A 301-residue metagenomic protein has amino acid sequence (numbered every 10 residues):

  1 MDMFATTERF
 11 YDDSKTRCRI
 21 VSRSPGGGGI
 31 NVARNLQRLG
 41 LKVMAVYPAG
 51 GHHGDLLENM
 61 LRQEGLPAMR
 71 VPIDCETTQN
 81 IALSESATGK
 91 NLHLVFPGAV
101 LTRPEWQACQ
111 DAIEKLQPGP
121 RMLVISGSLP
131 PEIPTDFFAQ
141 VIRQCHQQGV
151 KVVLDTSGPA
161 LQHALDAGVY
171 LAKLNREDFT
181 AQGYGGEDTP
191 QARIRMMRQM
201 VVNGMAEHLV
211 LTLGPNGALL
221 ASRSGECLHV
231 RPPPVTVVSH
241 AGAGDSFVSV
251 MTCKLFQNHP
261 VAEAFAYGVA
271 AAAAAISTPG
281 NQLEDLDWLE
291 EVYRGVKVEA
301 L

Functional and structural regions predicted by a protein language model:
M1-V46, D55-L56, L301: Glycine-rich phosphate/adenosyl-contacting loop at the front of the ribokinase-like
E8-C18, K173-E177, L228-R231: Short glycine/proline- and charge-enriched loop/turn segments that cap or connect secondary-structure elements
L36, N175, G244: Short, conserved phosphate/pyrophosphate- and ester-handling motifs at nucleotide-, phospho-/glycolipid
Q37, H146, F256: Gly/Ala-rich phosphate-binding loop of Rossmann-like dinucleotide-binding domains, activating on the conserved
Q37-R121, E291-L301: Conserved N-terminal subdomain of the carbohydrate kinase-like
G119-E132: Short acidic, glycine-rich surface-loop motifs adjacent to enzyme active sites
T135-C227: Conserved phosphate/ATP/ADP-binding segment of small-molecule kinases
Q162, P190-L301: Conserved phosphate-binding/catalytic region of the ribokinase-like
